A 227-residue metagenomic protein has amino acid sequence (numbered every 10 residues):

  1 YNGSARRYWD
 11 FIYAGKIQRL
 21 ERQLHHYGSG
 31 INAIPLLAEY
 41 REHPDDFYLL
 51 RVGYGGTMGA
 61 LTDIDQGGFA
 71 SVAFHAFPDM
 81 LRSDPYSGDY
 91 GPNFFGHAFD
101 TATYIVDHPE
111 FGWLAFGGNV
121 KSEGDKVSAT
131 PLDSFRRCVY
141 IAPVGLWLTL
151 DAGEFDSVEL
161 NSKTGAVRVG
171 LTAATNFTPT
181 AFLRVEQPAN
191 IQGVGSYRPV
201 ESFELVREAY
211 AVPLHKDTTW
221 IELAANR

Functional and structural regions predicted by a protein language model:
Y1-G195, E201-S202: Catalytic domains of carbohydrate-active enzymes that cleave complex glycans
P199-E201, L205-D217: Short, solvent-exposed S/T- and G/P-enriched segments that are highly enriched in secreted/extracellular and lumenal
A211, T218-R227: Surface-exposed interaction regions enriched in Ser/Thr/Asp/Glu that occur as long low-complexity tracts or repetitive
